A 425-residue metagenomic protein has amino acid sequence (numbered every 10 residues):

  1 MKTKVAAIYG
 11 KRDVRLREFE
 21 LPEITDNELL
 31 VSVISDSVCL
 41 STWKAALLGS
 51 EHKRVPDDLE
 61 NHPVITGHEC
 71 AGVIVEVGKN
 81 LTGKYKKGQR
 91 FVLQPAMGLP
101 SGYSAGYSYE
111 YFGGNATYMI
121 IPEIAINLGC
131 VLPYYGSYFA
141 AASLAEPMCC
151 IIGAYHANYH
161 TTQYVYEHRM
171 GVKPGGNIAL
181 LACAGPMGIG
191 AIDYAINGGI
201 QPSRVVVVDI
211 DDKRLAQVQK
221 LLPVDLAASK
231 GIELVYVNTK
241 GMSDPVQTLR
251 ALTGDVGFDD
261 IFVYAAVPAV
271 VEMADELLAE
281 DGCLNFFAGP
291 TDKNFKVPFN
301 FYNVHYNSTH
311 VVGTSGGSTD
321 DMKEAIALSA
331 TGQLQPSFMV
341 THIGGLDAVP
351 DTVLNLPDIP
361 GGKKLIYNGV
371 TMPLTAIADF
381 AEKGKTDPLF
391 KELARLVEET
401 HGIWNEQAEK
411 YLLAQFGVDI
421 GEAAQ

Functional and structural regions predicted by a protein language model:
M1-T66, T400-Q425: Short N-terminal strand-loop motif that marks the start of NAD(P)H/FAD-dependent oxidoreductase cofactor-binding domains
P22-S37, E51-P100, G113, L132: Glycine-rich beta-strand-centered segment in the early N-terminal region that forms part of a ligand/cofactor-binding
P95-N177: NAD(P)H dinucleotide-binding glycine-rich loop of Rossmann-like/cofactor-binding domains, especially the beta1-alpha1
T162, K220, S243-T248, V256 (+2 more regions): C-terminal hydrophobic helical "lid"/dimerization subdomain of Rossmann-like NAD(P)H-dependent oxidoreductases
G175-G176, L181, I192-V270, L393: Adenosine-nucleotide cofactor-binding segment
P186-M187, R214: Hydrophobic/small residue at the entry helix of a nucleotide-binding pocket
A269-E272, E276, A288-S308: Rossmann-fold NAD(P)-binding glycine/threonine-rich loop
L278-E280: Helix-to-beta-strand junctions that scaffold the AdoMet/dcAdoMet cofactor pocket in Class I SAM-dependent enzymes
